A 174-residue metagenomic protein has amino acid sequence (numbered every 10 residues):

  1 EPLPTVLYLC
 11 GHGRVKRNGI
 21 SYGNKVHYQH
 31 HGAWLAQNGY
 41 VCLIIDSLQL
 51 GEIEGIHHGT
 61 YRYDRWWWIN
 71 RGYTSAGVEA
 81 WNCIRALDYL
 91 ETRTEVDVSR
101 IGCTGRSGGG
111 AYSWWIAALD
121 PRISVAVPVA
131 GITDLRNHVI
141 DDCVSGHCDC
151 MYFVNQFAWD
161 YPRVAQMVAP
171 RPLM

Functional and structural regions predicted by a protein language model:
E1-P2: Short beta-strand-to-loop junctions in surface cap/lid or active-site-entrance loops
T5-T92, I132-D142, C150: Cap/lid segment of the alpha/beta-hydrolase catalytic domain
A33, W114-W115, Q166: Alpha-helical segments flanking ligand/cofactor-binding loops in enzyme cores
A36, A117-A118: Gly/Ala-rich phosphate-binding loop of Rossmann-like dinucleotide-binding domains, activating on the conserved
E95-S107: Alpha/beta-hydrolase fold nucleophile elbow
G105-A117: Glycine-rich nucleophile elbow surrounding the catalytic serine of serine-hydrolase chemistry
A118-S124: Conserved hydrolase catalytic core segment
S124-Q166, P170-R171: Mobile cap/lid helix-loop segments that gate and shape the active-site cleft of serine hydrolases
